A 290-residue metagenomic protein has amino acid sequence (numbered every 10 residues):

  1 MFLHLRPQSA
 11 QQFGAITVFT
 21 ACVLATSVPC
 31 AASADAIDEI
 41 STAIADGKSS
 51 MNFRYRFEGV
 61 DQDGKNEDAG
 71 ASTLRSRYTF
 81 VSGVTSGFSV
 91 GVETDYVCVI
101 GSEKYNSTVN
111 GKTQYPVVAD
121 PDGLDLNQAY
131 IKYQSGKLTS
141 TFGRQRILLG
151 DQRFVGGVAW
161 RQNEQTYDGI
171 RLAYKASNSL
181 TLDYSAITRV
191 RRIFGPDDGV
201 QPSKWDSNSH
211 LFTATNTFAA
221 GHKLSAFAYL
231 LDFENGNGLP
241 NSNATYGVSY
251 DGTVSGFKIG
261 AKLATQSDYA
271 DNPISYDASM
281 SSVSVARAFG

Functional and structural regions predicted by a protein language model:
M1-Q11: N-terminal secretory signal peptides that target proteins for export/translocation
Q11-A21: Sec-dependent N-terminal signal peptides
A21-C22, V28-I147, I170-A176, S249-G260 (+1 more regions): Beta-barrel outer-membrane channel/assembly domains of diderm bacteria
R56-V60, V97-G101, I147-L149, I187-R192 (+2 more regions): Structural signature of outer-membrane beta-barrel domains
Q62-G64, Q152-G156, F194-D197: Short acidic, glycine/proline-rich loop/turn micro-motifs
K112-P116, G150-G157, Q165-Y167: Short acidic, glycine/Ser/Thr-rich loop/turn "cap" segments at secondary-structure junctions
G136-L138, V158-G290: Signature for the C-terminal beta-barrel architecture of outer-membrane proteins
Q145, V155-W160: "Short basic amphipathic alpha-helical interaction patches in structured regions
